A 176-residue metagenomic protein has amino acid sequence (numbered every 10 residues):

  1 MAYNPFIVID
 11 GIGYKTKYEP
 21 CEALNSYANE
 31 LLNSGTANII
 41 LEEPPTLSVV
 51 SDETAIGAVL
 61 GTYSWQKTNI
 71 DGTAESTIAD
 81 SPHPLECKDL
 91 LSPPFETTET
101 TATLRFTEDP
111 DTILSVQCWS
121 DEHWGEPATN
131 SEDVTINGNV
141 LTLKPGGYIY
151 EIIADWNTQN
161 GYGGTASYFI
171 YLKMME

Functional and structural regions predicted by a protein language model:
M1-T16: Short, structured surface segments that line ligand/substrate-binding pockets
M1-Y3, T62-G125: Mature extracytoplasmic domains of secretory-pathway proteins
N29-K67: N-terminal leader/targeting segments
E126-I136: Short beta-strand segments within Ig-like beta-sandwich modules, predominantly Fibronectin type-III
V140-I149: Surface-exposed, short loops/turns at beta-strand junctions within beta-sandwich domains
N157-G161: Short, solvent-exposed loop/turn segments at the edges of extracellular beta-sandwich modules
Y162-E176: Short beta-strand elements
